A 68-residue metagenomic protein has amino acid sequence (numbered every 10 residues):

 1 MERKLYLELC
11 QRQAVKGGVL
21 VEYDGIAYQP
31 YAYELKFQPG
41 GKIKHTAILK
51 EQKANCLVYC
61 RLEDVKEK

Functional and structural regions predicted by a protein language model:
M1-G17: Mixed-charge, Lys/Arg-rich low-complexity intrinsically disordered regions
R3, E63-K68: Mixed-charge, Lys/Arg-enriched low-complexity segments
V15-E63: Acidic, low-complexity, intrinsically disordered interaction modules
